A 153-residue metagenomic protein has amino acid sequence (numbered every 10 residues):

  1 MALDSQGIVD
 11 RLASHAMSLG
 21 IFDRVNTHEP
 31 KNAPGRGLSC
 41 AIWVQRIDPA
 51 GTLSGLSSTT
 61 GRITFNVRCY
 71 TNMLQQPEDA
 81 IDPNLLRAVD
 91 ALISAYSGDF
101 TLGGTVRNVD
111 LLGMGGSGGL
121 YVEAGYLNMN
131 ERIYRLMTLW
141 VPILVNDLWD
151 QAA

Functional and structural regions predicted by a protein language model:
M1-P34, R46-A153: Charged, amphipathic alpha-helical segments and their flanking helix caps
I42: Two-metal-ion RNase H-like nuclease active-site motif
